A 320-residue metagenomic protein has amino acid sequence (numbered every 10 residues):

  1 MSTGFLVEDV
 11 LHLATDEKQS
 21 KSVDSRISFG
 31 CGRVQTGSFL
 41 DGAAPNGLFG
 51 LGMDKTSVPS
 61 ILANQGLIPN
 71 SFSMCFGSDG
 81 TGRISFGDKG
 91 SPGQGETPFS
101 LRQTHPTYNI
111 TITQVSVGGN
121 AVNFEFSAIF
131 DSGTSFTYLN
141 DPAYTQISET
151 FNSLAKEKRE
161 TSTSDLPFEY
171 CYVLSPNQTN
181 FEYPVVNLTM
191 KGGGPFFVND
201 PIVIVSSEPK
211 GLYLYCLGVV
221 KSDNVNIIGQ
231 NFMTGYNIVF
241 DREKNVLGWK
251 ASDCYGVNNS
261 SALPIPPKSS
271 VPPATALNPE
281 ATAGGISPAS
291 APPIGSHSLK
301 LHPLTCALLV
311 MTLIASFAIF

Functional and structural regions predicted by a protein language model:
M1-T275, T312, A318: Active-site or ligand-binding cleft "flap/edge" segments
N180, Y213, S290-F320: Long, low-complexity, charge-dense
S260-S261, P266-C306: C-terminal GPI-anchoring signal of eukaryotic secretory precursors
